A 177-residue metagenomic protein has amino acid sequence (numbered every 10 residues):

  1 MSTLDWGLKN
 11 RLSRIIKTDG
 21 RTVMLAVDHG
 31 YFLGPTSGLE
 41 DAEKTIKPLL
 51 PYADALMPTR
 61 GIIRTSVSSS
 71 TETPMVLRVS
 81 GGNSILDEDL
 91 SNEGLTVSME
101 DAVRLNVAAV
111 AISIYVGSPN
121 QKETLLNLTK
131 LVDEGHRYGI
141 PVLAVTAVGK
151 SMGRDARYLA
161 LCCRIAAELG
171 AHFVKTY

Functional and structural regions predicted by a protein language model:
S2-K17: N-terminal basic/disordered segments at the start of proteins
K17-Y177: Alpha/beta enzyme core
